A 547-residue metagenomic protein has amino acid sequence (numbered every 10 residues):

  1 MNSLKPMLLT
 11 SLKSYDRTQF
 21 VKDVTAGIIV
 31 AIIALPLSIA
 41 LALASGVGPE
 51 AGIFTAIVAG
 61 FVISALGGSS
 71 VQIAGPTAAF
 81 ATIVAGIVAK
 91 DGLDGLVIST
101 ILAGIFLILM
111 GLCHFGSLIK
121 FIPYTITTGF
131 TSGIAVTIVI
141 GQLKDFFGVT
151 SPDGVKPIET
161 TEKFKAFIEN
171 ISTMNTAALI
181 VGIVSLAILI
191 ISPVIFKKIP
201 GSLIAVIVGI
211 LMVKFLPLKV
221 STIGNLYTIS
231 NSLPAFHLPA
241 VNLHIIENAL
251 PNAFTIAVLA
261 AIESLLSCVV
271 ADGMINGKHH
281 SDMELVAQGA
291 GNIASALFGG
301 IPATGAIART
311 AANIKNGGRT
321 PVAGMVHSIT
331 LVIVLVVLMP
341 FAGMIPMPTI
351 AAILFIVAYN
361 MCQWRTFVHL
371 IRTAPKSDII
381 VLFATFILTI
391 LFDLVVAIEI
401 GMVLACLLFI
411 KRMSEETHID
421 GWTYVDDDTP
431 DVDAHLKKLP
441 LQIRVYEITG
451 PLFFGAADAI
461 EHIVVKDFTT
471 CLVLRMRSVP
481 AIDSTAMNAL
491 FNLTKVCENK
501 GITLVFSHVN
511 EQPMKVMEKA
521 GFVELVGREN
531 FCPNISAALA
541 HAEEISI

Functional and structural regions predicted by a protein language model:
M1-Y424, F468, A489: Transmembrane helical cores of multi-pass ion-transport proteins
I73, F506, F531: Conserved SAM-binding loop
V84, F164-F167, I460, V464 (+2 more regions): Generic hydrophobic alpha-helical segments
N231, G450, N534: Active-site donor-binding loop signature of nucleotide-sugar glycosyltransferases
A290, L331, K515, N534-I535: Short secondary-structure boundary/hinge segments and terminal tails
N360-L525, E543-I547: The feature marks cytosolic C-terminal regulatory regions of anion transporters and related permeases
L525-H541: Short acidic-hydrophobic, aromatic-tinged amphipathic segments that line or gate anion-handling sites
